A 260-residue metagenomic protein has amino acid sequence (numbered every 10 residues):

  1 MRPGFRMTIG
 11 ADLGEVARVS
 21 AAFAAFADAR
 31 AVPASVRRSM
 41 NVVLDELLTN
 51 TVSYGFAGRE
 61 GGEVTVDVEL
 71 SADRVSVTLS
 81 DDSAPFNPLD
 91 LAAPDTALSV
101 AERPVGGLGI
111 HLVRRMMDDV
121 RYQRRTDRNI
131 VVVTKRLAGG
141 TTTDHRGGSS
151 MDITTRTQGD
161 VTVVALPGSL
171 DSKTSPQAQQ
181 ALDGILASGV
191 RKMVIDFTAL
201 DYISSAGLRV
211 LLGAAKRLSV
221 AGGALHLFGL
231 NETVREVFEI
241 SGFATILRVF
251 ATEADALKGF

Functional and structural regions predicted by a protein language model:
M1-R6, V52-S150: Conserved beta-strand-loop-beta-strand hairpin that lines the nucleotide-binding pocket of ATP/GTP-utilizing enzymes
R6-R18, S150-Q180, F197-Y202: STAS-typified acidic loop motif
A21-D45, E102-R103: Conserved short strand/loop->alpha-helix "switch" segment adjacent to the catalytic nucleotide/phosphoryl-transfer site
R30, R59-G62, S188-G189, A221-G222: Short coil/turn segments at alpha/beta junctions that flank glycine-rich nucleotide-binding fingerprints
R38, L48, S169-L247: Amphipathic alpha-helical interaction surfaces in cytosolic regulatory modules
D45, T49, S53: Short alpha-helix lining the ATP-binding pocket of the histidine-kinase-like ATPase
R248-T252: Short acidic-hydrophobic, aromatic-tinged amphipathic segments that line or gate anion-handling sites
